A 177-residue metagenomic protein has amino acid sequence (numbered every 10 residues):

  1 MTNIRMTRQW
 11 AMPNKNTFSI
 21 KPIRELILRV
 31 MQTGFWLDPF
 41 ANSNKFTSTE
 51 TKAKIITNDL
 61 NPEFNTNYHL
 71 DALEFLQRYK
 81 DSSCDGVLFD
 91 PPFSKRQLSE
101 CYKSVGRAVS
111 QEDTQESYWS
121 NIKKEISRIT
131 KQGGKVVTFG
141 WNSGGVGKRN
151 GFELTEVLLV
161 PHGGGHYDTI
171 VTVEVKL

Functional and structural regions predicted by a protein language model:
M1-N58, G165-T172: S-adenosyl-L-methionine
V30-M31, K80, I129-Q132: A generic alpha-to-beta junction signature in SAM-dependent methyltransferases
I56-P62, D71: Conserved acidic E/D residue at the C-terminus of a beta-strand in Rossmann-like folds
L73-F89, K95: A short acidic, Gly/Pro-enriched loop at the edge of an enzyme's catalytic core that lines a small-molecule cofactor
P91-P92, F139-N142: Short strand-turn motif at the edge of the Rossmann-like AdoMet-binding core
Y102-Q132: A short glycine-rich, Lys/Arg-flanked "PGG" loop and its adjoining helix->strand segment in the class I
G133-K135, G147: Short glycine-centered segments of the SAM/dcSAM-binding site in methyltransferase folds
G144-L177: Class I S-adenosyl-L-methionine
